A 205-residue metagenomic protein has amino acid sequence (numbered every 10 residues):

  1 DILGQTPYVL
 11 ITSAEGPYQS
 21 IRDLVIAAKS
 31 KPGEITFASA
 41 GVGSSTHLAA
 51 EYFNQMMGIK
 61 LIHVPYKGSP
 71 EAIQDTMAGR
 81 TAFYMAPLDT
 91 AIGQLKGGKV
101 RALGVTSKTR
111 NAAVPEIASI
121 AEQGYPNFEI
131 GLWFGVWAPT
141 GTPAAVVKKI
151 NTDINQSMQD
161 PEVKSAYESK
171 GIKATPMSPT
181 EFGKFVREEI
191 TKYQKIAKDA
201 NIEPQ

Functional and structural regions predicted by a protein language model:
D1-E71, I120, W133-A166: Hinge/capping helix and adjacent helix->loop/strand transition within the periplasmic-binding protein
G4, S20, P65, G79-R80 (+7 more regions): Conserved functional loop/turn residues at catalytic and ligand-binding sites
A14, L88-D89, S107-K108, T140: Short secondary-structure boundary segments
K31-I35, I59, M77-A86, K99-A102 (+1 more regions): Alpha-to-beta junction loops
Y52, M56, P70-Y84, D89-G97 (+1 more regions): Short helices/loops that flank or line small-molecule/ion binding pockets
M56-I59, K96, A144-Q205: An extracytoplasmic/periplasmic, membrane-proximal ligand-sensing/linker region
I59-K60, Q94-V105, A112-G124, I196: Ligand-binding "clamshell"
Y66, M85-A86, V105, I130 (+1 more regions): Short beta-strand and adjacent tight-turn residues that come in two discontinuous sequence segments and form the edges
